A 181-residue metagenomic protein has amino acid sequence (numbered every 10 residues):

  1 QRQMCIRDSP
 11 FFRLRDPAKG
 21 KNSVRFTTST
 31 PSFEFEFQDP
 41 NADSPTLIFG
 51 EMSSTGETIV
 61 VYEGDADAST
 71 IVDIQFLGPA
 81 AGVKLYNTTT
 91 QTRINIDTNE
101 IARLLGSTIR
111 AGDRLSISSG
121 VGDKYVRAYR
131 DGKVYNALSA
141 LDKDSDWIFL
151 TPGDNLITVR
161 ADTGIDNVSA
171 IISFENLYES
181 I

Functional and structural regions predicted by a protein language model:
Q1-I6: Short, small-residue-biased leader/transition segments that mark boundaries at the very start of proteins
R7-S9, N155: Generic structural signal marking isolated hydrophobic packing positions within regular secondary structure
P10-R13, L77-P79: Short acidic/polar capping segments at secondary-structure boundaries
F11-F26: Charged, alpha-helical interface segments at or near domain boundaries
F26-I181: Intrinsically disordered, low-complexity segments enriched in serine, threonine, and glycine
